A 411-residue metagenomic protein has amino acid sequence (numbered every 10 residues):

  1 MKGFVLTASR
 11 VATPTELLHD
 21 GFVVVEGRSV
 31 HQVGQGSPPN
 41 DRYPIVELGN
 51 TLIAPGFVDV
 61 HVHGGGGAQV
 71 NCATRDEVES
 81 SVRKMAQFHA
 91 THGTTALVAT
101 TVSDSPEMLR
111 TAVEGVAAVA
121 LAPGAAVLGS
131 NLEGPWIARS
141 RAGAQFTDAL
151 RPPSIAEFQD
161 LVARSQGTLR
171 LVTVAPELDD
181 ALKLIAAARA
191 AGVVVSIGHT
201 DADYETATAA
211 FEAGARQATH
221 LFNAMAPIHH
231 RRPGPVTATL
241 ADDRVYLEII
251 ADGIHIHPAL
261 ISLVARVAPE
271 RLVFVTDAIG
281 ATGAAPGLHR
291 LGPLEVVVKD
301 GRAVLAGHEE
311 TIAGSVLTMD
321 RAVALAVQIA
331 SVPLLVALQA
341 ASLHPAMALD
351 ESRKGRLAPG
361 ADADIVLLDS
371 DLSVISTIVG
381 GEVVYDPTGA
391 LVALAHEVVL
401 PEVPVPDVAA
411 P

Functional and structural regions predicted by a protein language model:
M1-N40: N-terminal metal-binding scaffold of metallo-dependent hydrolase/deaminase domains
F4-L6, P39-R83, Q87: Replace "His-x-His-based motif
S9, R356-P411: C-terminal cap of metal-dependent C-N hydrolases
H63-G65, R83-A112, A125-A138, S165-A181 (+4 more regions): Divalent metal-dependent hydrolysis catalytic cores, especially in the metallo-beta-lactamase
G66, R75-V78, Q87-V98, A138-Q166 (+4 more regions): Active-site gating loops and adjacent loop-to-helix segments of metal-dependent hydrolytic enzymes
L132, A188, A218, A326 (+1 more regions): Conserved, mostly hydrophobic/aromatic
A163-A285: Active-site core of metal-dependent hydrolases
T237-L247, G253, A265-A278, T282-L368: His/Asp/Glu-enriched, well-ordered alpha-helical/loop segment that forms or immediately abuts the divalent-metal
